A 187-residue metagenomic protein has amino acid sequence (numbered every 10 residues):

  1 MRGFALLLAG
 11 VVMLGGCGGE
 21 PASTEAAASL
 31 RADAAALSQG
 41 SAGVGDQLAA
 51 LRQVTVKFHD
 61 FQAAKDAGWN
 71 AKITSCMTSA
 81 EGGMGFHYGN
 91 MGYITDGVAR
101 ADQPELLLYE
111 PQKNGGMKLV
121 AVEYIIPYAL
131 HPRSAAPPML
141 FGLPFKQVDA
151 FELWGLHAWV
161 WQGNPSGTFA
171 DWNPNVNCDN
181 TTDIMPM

Functional and structural regions predicted by a protein language model:
R2-L7: Sec-dependent signal peptide recognition, specifically the positively charged N-region followed immediately by
M13-G16: C-terminal motif of bacterial Sec signal peptides marking the signal peptidase cleavage site
G19: Short, conserved catalytic or interaction motifs in soluble domains
A26-M187: Primary mode marks residue(s) on the alpha4-beta5-alpha5 output face of response regulator receiver
